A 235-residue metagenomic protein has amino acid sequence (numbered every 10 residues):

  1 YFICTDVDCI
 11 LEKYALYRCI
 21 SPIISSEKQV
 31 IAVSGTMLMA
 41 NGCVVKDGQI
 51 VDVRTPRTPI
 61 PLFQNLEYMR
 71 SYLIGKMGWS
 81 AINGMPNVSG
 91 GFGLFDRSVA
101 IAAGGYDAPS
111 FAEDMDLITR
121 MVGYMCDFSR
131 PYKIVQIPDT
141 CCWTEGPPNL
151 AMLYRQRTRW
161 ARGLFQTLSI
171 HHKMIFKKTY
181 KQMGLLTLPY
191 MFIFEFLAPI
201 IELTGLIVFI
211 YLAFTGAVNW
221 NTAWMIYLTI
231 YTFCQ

Functional and structural regions predicted by a protein language model:
F2: Short aromatic/hydrophobic "clamp" motif used to bind/position activated sugar donors
V7-P22: Acidic donor-binding/catalytic loop of UDP-sugar-dependent glycosyltransferases, especially processive GT2
I10-L11, L38, L94, D116: A short, conserved beta-strand element in the Rossmann-like catalytic core that flanks the donor/metal-binding loop
Y14, M69, S98, D116 (+1 more regions): Active-site phosphate/pyrophosphate-handling residues
R18-S110, G123-M125, T158-A161, F165 (+1 more regions): Long helical/loop segments within the catalytic core of UDP-sugar-dependent glycosyltransferases, especially the large
W79-G84, E145-Q235: Basic/Trp-rich segment in TM-proximal cytosolic loops or flexible interdomain/linker regions
E113-R120: Short active-site alpha-helical segment characteristic of glycosyltransferases and processive polysaccharide synthases
Y132-M152: Active-site donor/metal-binding and catalytic loop motifs of nucleotide-sugar-dependent glycosylation enzymes
